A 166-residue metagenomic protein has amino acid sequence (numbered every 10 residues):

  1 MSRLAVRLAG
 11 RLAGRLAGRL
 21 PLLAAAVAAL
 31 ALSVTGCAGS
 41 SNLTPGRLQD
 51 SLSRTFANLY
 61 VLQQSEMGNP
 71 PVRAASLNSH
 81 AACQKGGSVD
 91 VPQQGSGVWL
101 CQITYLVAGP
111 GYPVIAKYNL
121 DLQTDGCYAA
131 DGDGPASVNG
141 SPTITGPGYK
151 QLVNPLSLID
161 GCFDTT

Functional and structural regions predicted by a protein language model:
M1, L48-L52, A74-S79: A broad structural signal for short, well-ordered beta-strand segments within beta-sheet-rich domains
M1-A24: Bacterial N-terminal signal peptides that target proteins for export
A25-L32: Hydrophobic helical h-region of N-terminal Sec-dependent signal peptides in bacterial secretory/periplasmic proteins
V34-G36: C-terminal motif of bacterial Sec signal peptides marking the signal peptidase cleavage site
A38-S40: Bacterial signal peptide processing site
G46-Q64: Post-signal peptide N-terminal segment of mature Sec-exported envelope proteins
L59-V91: Post-signal-peptide N-terminal segment of Sec-exported extracytoplasmic proteins
G95-T166: Extracytosolic low-complexity repeat regions of secreted or lipid-anchored proteins
